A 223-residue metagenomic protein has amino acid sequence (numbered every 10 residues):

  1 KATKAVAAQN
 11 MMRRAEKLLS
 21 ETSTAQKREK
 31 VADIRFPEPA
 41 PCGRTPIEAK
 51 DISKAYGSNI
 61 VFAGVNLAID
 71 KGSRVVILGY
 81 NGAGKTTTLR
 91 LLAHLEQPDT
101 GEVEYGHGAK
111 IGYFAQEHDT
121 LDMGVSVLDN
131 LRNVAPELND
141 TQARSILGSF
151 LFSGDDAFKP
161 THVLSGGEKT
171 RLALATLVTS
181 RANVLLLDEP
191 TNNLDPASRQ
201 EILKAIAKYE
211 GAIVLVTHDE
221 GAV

Functional and structural regions predicted by a protein language model:
K1-R35, P39, T100, P136-L138 (+1 more regions): Extended, highly charged alpha-helical segments
K30, F36-V223: ABC ATP-binding cassette signature C-motif
